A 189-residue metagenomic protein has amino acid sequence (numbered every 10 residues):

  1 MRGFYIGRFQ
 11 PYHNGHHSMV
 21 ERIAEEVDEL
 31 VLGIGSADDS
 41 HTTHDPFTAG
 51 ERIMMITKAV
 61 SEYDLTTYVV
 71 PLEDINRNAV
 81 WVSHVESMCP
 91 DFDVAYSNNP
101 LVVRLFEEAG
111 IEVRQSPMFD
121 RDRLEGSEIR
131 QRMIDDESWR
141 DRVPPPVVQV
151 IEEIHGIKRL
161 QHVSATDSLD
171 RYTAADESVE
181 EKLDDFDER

Functional and structural regions predicted by a protein language model:
M1-R189: Nucleotidyltransferase catalytic core that binds NTPs
